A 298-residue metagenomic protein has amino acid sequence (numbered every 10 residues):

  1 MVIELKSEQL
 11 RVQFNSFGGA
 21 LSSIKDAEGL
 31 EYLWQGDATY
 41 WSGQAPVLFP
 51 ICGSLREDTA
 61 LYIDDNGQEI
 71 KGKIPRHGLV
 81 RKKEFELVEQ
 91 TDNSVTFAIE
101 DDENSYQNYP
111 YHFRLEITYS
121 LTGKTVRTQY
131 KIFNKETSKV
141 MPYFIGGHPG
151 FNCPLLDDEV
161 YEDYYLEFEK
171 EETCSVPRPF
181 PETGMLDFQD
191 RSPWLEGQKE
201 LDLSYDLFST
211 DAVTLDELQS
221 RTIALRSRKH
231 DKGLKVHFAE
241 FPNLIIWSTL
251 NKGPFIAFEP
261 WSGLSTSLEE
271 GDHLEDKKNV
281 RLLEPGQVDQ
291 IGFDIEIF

Functional and structural regions predicted by a protein language model:
M1-E8: Short, Gly/Pro- and small/polar-rich lid/capping loops
L5, D101-P149: Acidic, contiguous internal or C-terminal segments within carbohydrate-active enzymes that form a structured patch used
L10, P75-V88, E196-K278: Acidic/His-leaning functional-site neighborhoods
R11-G72: Acidic-aromatic substrate-binding/catalytic surfaces of carbohydrate-active enzymes
F14, A60-E69, Y130, R281-F298: Short Pro-Gly-centered flexible turn/kink motifs
I63, V88-V95, S120-T125, E136 (+2 more regions): A short, structured loop/turn motif at beta-sheet edges
K71-G123: Extended, loop-rich substrate-binding clefts of extracytoplasmic carbohydrate-active enzymes
V140, G150-C153, D157-F238: Active-site/ligand-binding surface loops and adjacent short beta/alpha elements that line catalytic pockets across
